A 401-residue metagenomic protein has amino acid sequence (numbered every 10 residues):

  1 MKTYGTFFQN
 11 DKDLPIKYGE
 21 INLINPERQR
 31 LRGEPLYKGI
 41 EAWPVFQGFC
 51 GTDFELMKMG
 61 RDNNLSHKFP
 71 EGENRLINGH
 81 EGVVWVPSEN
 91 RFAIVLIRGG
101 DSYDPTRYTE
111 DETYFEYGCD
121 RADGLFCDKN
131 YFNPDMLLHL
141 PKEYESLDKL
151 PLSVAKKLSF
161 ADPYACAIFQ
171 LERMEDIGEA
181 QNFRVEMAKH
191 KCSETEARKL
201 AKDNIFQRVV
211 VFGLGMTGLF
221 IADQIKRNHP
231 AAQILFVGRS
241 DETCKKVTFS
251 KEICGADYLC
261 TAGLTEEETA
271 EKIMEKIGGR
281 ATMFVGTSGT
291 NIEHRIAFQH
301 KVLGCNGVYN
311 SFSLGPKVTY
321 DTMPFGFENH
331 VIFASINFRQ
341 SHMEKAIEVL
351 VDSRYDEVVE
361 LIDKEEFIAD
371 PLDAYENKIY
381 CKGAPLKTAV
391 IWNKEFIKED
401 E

Functional and structural regions predicted by a protein language model:
M1, N10, G178, F220 (+4 more regions): C-terminal hydrophobic helical "lid"/dimerization subdomain of Rossmann-like NAD(P)H-dependent oxidoreductases
M1-N78, E186, H190, A201 (+2 more regions): Short N-terminal strand-loop motif that marks the start of NAD(P)H/FAD-dependent oxidoreductase cofactor-binding domains
Q29-G48, R61-R107, D123-G124, H139 (+1 more regions): Glycine-rich beta-strand-centered segment in the early N-terminal region that forms part of a ligand/cofactor-binding
H80, G99-R208: NAD(P)H dinucleotide-binding glycine-rich loop of Rossmann-like/cofactor-binding domains, especially the beta1-alpha1
G178-R208, F212, K226-A232, C244-T248 (+1 more regions): Glycine-rich cofactor phosphate-binding loops and adjacent beta1-alpha1 units of small-molecule cofactor enzyme domains
T217, E242: Hydrophobic/small residue at the entry helix of a nucleotide-binding pocket
V237-D241, T287, I336: N-terminal Rossmann-fold cofactor-binding loop
G307-N310, Y320-E360: Rossmann-fold dehydrogenase core element
